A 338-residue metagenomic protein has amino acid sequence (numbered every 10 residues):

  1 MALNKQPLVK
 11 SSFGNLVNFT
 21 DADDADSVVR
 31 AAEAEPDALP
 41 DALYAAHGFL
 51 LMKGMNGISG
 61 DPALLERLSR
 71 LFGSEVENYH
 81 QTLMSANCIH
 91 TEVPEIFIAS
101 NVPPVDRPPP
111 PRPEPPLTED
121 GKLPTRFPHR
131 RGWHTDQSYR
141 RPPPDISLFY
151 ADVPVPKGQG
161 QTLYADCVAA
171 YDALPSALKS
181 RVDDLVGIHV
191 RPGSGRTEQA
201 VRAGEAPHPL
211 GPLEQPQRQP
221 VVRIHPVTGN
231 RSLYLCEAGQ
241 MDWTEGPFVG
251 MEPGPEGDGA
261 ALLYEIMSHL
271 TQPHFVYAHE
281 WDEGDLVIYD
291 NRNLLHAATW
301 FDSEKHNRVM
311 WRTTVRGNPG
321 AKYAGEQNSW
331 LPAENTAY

Functional and structural regions predicted by a protein language model:
A2-H47, L51-I288, R292-Y338: Fe(II)/2-oxoglutarate oxygenase catalytic core
